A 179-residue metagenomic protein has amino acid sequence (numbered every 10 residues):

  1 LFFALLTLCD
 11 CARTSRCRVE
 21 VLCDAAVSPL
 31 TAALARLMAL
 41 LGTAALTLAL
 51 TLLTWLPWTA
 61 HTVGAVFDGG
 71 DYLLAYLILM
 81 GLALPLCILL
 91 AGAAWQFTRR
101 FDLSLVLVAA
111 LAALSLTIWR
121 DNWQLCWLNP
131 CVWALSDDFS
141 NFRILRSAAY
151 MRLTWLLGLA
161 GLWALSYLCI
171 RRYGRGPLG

Functional and structural regions predicted by a protein language model:
L1-C9, A33-D102, L135-F139, T154: Secretory targeting signals
A4-D24, P29: Transmembrane helix boundary and interhelical loop/hinge segments in multi-pass membrane proteins
T14, A93-F97, Y173: Helix-to-coil boundary motifs at intracellular loop junctions of multi-pass secondary transporters
C17, V21, A49-T51, V108-A112 (+1 more regions): Bimodal feature
V27, Y72-L73, L86, L111-L114 (+1 more regions): Catalytic cores of nucleotide-enabled group-transfer and carboxylate-activating enzymes in metabolic and assembly-line
V27-S28, L37, R99, A110: An acidic- and aromatic-residue-enriched active-site/binding cleft used to recognize and process polar
F101-G179: Terminal transmembrane helical anchor/hairpin motif
